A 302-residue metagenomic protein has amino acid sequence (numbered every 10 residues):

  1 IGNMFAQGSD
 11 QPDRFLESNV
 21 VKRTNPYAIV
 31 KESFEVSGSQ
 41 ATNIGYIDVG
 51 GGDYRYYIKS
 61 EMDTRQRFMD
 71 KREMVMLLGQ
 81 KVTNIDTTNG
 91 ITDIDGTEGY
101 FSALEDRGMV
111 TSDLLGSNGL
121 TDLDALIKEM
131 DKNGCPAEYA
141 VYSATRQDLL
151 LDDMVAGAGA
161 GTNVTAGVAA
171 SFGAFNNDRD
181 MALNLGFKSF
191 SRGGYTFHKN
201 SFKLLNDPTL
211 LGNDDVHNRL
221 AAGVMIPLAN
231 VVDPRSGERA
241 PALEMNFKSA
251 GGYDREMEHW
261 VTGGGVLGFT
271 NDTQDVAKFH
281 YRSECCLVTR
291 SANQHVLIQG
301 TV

Functional and structural regions predicted by a protein language model:
I1-M181, F187-S189, Y195, S201-T209 (+2 more regions): Flexible, glycine/threonine- and acidic-rich loop/arm segments that mediate assembly and lattice contacts in viral
